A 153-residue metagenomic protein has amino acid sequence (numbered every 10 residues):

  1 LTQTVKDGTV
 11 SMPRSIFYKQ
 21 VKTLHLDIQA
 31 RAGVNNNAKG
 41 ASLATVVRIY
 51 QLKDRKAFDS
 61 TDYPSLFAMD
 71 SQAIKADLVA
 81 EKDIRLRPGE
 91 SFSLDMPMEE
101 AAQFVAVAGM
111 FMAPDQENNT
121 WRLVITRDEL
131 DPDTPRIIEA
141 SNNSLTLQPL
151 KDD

Functional and structural regions predicted by a protein language model:
L1-Q20: Bacterial Sec signal peptide processing site at the extreme N-terminus
L26-A38: Short amphipathic, basic-aromatic surface patches that mediate peripheral association with negatively charged
K39-R48: Short coil-to-beta strand junction motifs in C2/discoidin
L66-A80: Short beta-strand and strand-turn-strand segments in soluble, beta-rich domains
I84-G89: Short proline/glycine- and polar residue-rich coil/turn motifs
S91-M98: Exposed aromatic-hydrophobic patches
A102-A113: A short, solvent-exposed beta-strand micro-motif common in secreted/extracellular proteins
T120-D153: Glycine-rich, aromatic-bearing surface loops/beta-hairpins
